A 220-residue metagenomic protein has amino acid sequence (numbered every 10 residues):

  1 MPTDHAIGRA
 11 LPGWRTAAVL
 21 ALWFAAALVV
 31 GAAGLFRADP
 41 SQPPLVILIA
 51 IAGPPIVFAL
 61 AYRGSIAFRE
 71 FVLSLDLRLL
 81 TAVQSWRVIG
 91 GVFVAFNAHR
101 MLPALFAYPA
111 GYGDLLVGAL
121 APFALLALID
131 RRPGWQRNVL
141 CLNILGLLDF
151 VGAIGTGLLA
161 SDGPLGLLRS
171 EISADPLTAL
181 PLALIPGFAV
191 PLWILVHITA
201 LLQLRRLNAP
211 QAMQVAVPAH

Functional and structural regions predicted by a protein language model:
D4-A21: N-terminal membrane topogenic signal
H5-R9, R37-P40, S65-L77, D130-N138 (+1 more regions): Membrane-interface helix-boundary motifs at transmembrane edges
A18-A32, I47-G64, A124-L125, V151-I154: Hydrophobic core of alpha-helical transmembrane segments in multi-pass integral membrane proteins
A38-R100: A glycine-rich, hydrophobic loop/mini-helix early in the fold
A50-Y62, L116-L125, L184-L202: Hydrophobic cores of alpha-helical transmembrane segments in multi-pass inner/ER membrane proteins, independent
V83-V139: Membrane-proximal helix-loop-helix units in multi-pass membrane proteins
V139-T156: Hydrophobic alpha-helical membrane-insertion segments
G163-A183: Short, membrane-exposed interhelical loops at transmembrane-helix boundaries
